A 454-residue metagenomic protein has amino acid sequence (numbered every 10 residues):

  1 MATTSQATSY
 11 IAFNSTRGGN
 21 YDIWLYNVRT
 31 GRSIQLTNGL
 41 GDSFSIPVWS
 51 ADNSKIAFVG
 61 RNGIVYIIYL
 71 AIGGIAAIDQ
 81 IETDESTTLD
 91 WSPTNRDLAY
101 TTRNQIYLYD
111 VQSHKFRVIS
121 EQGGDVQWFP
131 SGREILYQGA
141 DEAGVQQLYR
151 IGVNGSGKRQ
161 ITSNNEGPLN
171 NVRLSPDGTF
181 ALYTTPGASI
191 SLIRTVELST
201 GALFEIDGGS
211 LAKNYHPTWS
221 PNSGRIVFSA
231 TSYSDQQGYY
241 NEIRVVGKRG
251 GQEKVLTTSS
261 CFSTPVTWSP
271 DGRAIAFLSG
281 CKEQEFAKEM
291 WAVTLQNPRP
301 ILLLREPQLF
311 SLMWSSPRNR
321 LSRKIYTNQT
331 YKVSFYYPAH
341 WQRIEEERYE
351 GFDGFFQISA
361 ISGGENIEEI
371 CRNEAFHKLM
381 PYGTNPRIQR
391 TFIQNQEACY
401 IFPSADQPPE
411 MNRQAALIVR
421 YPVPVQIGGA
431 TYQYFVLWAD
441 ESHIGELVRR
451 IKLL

Functional and structural regions predicted by a protein language model:
M1-N328, Y337, E410-V419, I451-L454: Sequence signature of WD/YWTD-type beta-propeller architectures
S15, S45, V333, V436-H443: Extracytoplasmic/periplasmic, Sec-exported soluble proteins
Y21-G31, E369-Y382, S442-L454: Surface-exposed flexible segments
R61, R103, Q329-Y331, E350-G354 (+2 more regions): Short strand-coil-strand connectors
R103, N373-E446: Signature of long, low-cysteine stretches enriched in small and polar/charged residues
I119, V333-F335, G354-I358, I393 (+2 more regions): Short, isolated positions in well-ordered beta-strands
D141, N319-S322, I344-R348, T391-E397: Short, ordered beta-strand-loop transition motifs
T327-Q389, S404-Q414: Secretory pathway targeting signatures of secreted, lumenal, and periplasmic proteins
